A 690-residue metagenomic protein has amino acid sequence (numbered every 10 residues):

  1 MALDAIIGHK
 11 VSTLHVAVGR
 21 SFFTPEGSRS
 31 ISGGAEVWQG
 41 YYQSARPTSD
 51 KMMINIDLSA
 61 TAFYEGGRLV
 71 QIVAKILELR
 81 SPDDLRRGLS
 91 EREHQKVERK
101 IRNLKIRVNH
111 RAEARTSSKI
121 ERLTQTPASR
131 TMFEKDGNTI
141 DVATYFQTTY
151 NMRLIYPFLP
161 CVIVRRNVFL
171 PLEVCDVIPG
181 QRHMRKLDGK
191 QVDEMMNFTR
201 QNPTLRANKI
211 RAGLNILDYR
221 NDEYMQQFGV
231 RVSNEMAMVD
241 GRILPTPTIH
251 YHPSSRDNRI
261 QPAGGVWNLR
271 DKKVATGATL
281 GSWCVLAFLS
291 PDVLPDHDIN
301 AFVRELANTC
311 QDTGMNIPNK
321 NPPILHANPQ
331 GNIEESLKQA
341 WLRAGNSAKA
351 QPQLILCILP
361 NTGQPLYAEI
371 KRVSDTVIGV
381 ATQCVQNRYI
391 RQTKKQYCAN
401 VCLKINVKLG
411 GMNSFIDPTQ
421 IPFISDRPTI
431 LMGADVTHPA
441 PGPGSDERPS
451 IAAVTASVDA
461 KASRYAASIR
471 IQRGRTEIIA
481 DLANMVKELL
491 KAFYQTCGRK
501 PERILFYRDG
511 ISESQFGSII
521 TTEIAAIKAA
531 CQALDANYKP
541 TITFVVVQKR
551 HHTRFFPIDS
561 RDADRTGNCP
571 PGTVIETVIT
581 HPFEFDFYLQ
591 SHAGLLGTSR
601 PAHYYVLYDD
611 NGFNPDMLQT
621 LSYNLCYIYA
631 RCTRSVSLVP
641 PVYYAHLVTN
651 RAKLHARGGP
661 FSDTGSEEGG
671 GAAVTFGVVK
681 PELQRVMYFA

Functional and structural regions predicted by a protein language model:
M1-A690: Long, low-complexity, intrinsically disordered terminal regions
